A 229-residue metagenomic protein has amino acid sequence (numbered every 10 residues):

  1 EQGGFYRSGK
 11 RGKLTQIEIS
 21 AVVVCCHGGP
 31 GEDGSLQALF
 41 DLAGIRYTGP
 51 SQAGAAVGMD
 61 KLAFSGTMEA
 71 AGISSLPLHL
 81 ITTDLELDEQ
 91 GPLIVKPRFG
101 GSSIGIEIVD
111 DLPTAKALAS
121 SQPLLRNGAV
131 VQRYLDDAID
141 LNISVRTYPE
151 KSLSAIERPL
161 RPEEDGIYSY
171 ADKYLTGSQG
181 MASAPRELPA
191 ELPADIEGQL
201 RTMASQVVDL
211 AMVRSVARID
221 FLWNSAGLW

Functional and structural regions predicted by a protein language model:
E1-A53, V57-A63, T82-L85: ATP-binding N-terminal substructure of ATP-dependent carboxylate-amine bond-forming enzymes
R7, R133, V145, F221-W223: Conserved hydrophobic "DFG−1" position in protein kinase catalytic cores
G12-Q16, A55-D140, T147-E150, G198-R201: Active-site nucleotide/adenylate-binding loops and adjacent lid/helix of ATP-dependent enzymes
G28, S103, R161: Glycine-rich phosphate/pyrophosphate-binding beta-alpha loops
L112-T202, L228-W229: Phosphate-binding site of ATP-dependent enzymes
V208-W229: Conserved metal-phosphate-binding beta-hairpin within the catalytic cores of diverse ATP-dependent phosphoryl-transfer
